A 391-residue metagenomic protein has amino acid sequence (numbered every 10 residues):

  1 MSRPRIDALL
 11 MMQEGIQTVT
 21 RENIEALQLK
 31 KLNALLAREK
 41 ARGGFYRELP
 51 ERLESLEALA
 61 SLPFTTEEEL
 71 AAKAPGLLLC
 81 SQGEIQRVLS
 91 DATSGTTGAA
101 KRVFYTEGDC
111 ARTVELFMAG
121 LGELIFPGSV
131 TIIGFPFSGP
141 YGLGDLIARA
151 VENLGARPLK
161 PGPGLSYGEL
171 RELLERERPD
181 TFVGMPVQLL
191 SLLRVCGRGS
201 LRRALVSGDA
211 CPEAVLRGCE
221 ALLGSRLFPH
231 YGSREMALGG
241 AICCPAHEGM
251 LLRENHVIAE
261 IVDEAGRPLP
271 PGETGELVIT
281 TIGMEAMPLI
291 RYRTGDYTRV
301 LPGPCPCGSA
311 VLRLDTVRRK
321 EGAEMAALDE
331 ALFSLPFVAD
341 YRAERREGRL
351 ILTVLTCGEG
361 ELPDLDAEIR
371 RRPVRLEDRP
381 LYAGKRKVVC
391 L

Functional and structural regions predicted by a protein language model:
M1-A92, G98-R112, A119, A265 (+3 more regions): Nucleotide 5′-phosphate-binding alpha/beta core
S2-R5, L9-G15, E68-L222, I242 (+2 more regions): Active-site phosphate/ATP/adenylate-binding loop shared across adenylate-forming ligases
K30, E177, G199, G272 (+3 more regions): Structured loop/turn residues at beta-strand edges in well-structured enzyme cores
T93-T97, R234, T294, A323: Ser/Thr-glycine-rich phosphate-binding loops at phosphate-binding pockets of nucleotides, nucleotide cofactors
G139-Y141, L159-G162, F228-H230, R370-E377: General small-molecule cofactor/ligand-binding pocket signal
F182, G283-E368: AMP-binding/adenylate-forming catalytic core of the ANL superfamily
C211, R217-P304: Conserved AMP-binding/adenylate-forming
